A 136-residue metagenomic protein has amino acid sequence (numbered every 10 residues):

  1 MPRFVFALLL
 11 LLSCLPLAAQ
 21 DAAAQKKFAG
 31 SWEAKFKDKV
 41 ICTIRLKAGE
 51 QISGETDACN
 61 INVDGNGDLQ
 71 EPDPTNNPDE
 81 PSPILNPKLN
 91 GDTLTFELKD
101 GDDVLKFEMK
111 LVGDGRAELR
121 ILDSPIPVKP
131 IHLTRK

Functional and structural regions predicted by a protein language model:
M1-P2: N-terminal secretory signal peptides that target proteins for export/translocation
V5-P16: Bacterial N-terminal signal peptides
Q20-K110, R120-K136: Central antiparallel beta-sheet cores of small beta-barrel/beta-sandwich binding domains
L111-G115: Residue-level recognition of beta-strand termini and adjacent short loop/turns
